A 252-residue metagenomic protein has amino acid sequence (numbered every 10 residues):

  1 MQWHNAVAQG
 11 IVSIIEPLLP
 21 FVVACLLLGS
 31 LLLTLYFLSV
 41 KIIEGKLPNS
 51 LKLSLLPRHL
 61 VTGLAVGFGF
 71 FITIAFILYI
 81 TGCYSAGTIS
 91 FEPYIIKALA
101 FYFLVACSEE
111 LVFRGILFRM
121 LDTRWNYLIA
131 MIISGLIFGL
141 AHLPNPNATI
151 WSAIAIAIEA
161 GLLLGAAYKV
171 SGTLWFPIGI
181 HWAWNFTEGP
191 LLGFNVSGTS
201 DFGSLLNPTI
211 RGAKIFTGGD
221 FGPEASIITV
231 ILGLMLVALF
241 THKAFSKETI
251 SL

Functional and structural regions predicted by a protein language model:
Q2-L64, F68, Y79-P93, F245: Membrane-helix interface linkers and caps
H4, A8-L27, W125-S134, T173 (+2 more regions): Membrane-interface starts of transmembrane alpha-helices
I11, P20, T187-L252: C-terminal membrane module of polytopic membrane proteins
L47, L56-P57, F91-E92, R124-I129 (+2 more regions): Membrane-helix interface segments
F71-I74, Y102, A106, N126-L143 (+1 more regions): Small-polar-interrupted transmembrane alpha-helices in polytopic inner-membrane proteins
G87-L99, A148-I156: Juxtamembrane helix-entry segments on the extracytoplasmic side of multipass membrane proteins
S108-I133, I137, A166-T173: Membrane-interface helix/loop boundary segments of multi-pass membrane proteins
A153-K214: Functionally important transmembrane alpha-helices
